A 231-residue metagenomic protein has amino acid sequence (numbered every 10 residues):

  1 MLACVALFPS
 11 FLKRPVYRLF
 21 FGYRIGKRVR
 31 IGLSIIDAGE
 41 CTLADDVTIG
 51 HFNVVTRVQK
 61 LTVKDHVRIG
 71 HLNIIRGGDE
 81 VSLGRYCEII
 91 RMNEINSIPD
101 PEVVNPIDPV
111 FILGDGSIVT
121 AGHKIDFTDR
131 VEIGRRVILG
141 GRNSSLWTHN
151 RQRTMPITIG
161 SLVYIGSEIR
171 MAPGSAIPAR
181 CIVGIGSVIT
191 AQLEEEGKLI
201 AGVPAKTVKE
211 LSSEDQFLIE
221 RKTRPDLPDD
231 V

Functional and structural regions predicted by a protein language model:
M1-L146, N150-T154, G160-L162, E168-G174 (+3 more regions): Domain-scale signature associated with acetyltransferase and cell-envelope carbohydrate enzymes
V188-I189: Conserved sequence/active-site signature of Rossmann-fold short-chain dehydrogenase/reductase
